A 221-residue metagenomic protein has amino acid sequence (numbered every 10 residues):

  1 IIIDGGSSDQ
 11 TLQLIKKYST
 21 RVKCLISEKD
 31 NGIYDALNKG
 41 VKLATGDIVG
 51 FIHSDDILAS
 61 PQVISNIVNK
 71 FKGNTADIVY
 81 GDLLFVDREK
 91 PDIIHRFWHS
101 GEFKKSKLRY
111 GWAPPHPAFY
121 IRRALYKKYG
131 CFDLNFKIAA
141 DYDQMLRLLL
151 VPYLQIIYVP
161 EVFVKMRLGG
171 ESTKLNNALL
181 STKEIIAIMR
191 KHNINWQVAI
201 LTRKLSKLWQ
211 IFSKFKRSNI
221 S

Functional and structural regions predicted by a protein language model:
I1-N177, K216: Nucleotide-sugar donor-binding/catalytic module of glycosyltransferases that assemble extracellular/cell-envelope
Q13, K17, N69, A187 (+2 more regions): Charged/polar, solvent-exposed surface patches and flexible loops
A140, E171, I185-A187, I211: A generic membrane alpha-helix/interface feature
V162, K174-A199: Catalytic core of nucleotide-sugar-dependent glycosyltransferases
R190-S221: Membrane-proximal basic amphipathic "stem/tether" segments
